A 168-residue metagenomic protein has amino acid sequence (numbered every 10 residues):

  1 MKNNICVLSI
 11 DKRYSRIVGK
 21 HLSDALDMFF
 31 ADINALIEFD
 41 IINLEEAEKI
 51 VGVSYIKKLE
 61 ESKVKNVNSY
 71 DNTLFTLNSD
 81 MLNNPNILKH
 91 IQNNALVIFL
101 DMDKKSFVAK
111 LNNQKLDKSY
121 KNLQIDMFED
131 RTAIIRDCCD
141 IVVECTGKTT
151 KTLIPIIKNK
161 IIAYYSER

Functional and structural regions predicted by a protein language model:
M1-I5, D71: Pre-Walker A (Motif I) flank of P-loop NTPase domains
I5-S23: Glycine-rich phosphate-binding P-loop
S23-S62: Conserved substrate/cofactor phosphate-moiety recognition/catalytic segment in nucleotide-dependent phosphotransferases
Y55-A95: Glycine-rich phosphate-binding loop used to anchor ATP phosphates in small-molecule kinases, encompassing both
T73, V97-I98, I141-V143: Short, well-ordered beta-strand core segments
S79-L82, D103-K105, K148: Short glycine-rich anion-binding loops that position phosphate/pyrophosphate groups of nucleotides and phosphorylated
N93-I134: A glycine- and Lys/Arg-enriched "phosphate-lid" helix/loop adjacent to the NTP-binding pocket of small-molecule kinases
D117-I156, Y164: Small-molecule kinase domains that catalyze NTP-dependent phosphoryl transfer to phosphate-bearing small molecules
